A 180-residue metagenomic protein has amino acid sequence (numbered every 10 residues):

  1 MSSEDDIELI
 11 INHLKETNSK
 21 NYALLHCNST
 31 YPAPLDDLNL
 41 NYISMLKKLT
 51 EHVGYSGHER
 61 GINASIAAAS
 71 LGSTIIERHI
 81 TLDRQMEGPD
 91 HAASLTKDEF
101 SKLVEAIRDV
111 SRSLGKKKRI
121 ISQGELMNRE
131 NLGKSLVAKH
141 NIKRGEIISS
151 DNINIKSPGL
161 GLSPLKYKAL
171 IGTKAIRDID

Functional and structural regions predicted by a protein language model:
M1-D180: Catalytic cores and adjacent flexible loops of soluble metabolic enzymes that perform enolate/carbanion chemistry on
